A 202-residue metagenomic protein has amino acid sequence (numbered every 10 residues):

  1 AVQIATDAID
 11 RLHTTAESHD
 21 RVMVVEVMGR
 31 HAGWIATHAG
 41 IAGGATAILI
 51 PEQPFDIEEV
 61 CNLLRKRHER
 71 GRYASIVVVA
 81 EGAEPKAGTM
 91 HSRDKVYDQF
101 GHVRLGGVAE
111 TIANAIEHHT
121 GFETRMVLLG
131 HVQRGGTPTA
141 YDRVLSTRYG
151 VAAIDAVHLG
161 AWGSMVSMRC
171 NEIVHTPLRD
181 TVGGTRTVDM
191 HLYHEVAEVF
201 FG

Functional and structural regions predicted by a protein language model:
A1-E17, M23-F122: Accessory alpha-helical/coil subdomains and C-terminal extensions that flank or cap enzyme catalytic cores
E26-H31, E81, H131-V132, S167-V174: A glycine-rich phosphate-binding loop feature that marks nucleotide/adenosyl-phosphate handling sites
T46-A47, P51-D56, L129, A161-S167: Glycine-rich phosphate/pyrophosphate-binding loops and their adjacent beta-strand/loop elements at enzyme active sites
V77-V79, R125-V127, S164-M168: Conserved active-site loop/cleft motifs that coordinate metal ions or position small ligands
T89-S92, G136-V144, T176-G183: Short glycine/threonine-rich loop-to-helix capping motif typified by GTGT followed within a few residues by an Asp-Pro
D94-G106, E123, V132-G150, I154-H158 (+1 more regions): Catalytic, metal-anchored helix/loop core of enzyme active sites in primary metabolism
T111, S164-G202: Phosphate-binding loop/pocket of nucleotide- and phosphate-handling active sites
H118-M126, C170-E172: Short glycine/proline-rich, acidic loop/turn segments that cap or connect secondary-structure elements
